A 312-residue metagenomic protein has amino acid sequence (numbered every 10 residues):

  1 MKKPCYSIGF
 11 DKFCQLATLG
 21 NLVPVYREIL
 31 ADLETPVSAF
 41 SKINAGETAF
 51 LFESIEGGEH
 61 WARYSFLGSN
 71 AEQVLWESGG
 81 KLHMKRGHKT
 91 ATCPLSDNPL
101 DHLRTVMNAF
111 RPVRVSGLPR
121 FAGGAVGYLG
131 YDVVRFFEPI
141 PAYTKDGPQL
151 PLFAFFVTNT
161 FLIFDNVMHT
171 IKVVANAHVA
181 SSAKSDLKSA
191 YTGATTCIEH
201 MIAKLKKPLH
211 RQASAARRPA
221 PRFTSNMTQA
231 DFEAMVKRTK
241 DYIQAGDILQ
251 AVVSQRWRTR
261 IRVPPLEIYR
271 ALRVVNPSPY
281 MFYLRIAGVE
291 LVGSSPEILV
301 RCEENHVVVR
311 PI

Functional and structural regions predicted by a protein language model:
M1-I312: Extended alpha-helical targeting/anchoring segments, especially N-terminal organellar/secretory targeting helices
